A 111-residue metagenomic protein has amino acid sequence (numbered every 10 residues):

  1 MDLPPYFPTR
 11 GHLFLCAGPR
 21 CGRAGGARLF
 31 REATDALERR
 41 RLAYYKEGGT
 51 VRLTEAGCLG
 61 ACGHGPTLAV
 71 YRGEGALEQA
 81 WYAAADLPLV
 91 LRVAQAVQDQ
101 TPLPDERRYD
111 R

Functional and structural regions predicted by a protein language model:
M1-H12: N-terminal, Lys/Arg- and Ser/Thr-rich interaction peptides
P4, A27-V51, Y71-L87, L91-D99: Ferredoxin-type iron-sulfur electron-transfer modules in oxidoreductases and energy-metabolism complexes
R10-G26, R52-G73: Local cysteine-cluster metal-coordination motifs and their immediate loop/turn environment, predominantly Fe-S cluster
R20, C58, A80-W81, R108: Residue-level preference for alpha-helix termini and adjacent loops
G63, A85-D86, R107: Solvent-exposed, flexible loop/coil residues
D99-R111: Proteins enriched for Cys/Gly/acidic motifs involved in redox and nucleic-acid/cofactor modification
